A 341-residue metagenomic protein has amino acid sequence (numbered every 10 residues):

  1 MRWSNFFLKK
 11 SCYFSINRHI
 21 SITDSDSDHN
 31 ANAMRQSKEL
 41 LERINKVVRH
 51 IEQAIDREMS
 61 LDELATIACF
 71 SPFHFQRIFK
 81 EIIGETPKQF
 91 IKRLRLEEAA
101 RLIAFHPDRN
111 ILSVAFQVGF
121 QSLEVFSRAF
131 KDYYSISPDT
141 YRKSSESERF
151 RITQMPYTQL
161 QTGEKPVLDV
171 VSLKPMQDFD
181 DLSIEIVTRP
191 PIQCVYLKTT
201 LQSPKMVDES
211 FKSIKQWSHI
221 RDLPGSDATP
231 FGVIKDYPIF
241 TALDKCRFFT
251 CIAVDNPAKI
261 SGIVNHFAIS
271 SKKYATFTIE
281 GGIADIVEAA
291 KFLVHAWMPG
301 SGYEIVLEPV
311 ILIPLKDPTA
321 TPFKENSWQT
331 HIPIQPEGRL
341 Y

Functional and structural regions predicted by a protein language model:
S15, S21-H29: Compositionally biased, intrinsically disordered low-complexity segments enriched for polar/charged residues
D26-R35, E58-I91, A115-S137: Basic/polar phosphate-binding segments, predominantly the helix-turn-helix DNA-binding elements of transcriptional
E39-V47, I83, K92-R95, P107: N-terminal positioning helix adjacent to the helix-turn-helix/winged-helix DNA-binding module
K46-M59, R101-N110, F130: Basic, amphipathic alpha-helical hairpins
I51, F75, L293: Conserved hydrophobic/aromatic pocket- or pore-lining residues that grip, position, or stack substrates in active sites
Q89, E97, A104-F105, L112 (+2 more regions): A solvent-exposed interaction/effector surface
